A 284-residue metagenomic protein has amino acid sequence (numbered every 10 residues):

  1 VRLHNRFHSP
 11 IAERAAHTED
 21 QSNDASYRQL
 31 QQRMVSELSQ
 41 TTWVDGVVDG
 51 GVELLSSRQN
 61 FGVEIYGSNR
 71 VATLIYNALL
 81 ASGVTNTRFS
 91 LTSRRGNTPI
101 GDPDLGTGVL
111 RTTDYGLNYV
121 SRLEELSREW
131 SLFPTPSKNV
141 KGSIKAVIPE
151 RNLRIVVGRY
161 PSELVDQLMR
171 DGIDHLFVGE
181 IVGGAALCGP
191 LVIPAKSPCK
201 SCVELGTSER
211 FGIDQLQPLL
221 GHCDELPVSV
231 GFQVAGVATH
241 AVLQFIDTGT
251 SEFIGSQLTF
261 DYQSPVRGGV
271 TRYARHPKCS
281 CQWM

Functional and structural regions predicted by a protein language model:
V1-M284: Adenine nucleotide-associated cytosolic modules
